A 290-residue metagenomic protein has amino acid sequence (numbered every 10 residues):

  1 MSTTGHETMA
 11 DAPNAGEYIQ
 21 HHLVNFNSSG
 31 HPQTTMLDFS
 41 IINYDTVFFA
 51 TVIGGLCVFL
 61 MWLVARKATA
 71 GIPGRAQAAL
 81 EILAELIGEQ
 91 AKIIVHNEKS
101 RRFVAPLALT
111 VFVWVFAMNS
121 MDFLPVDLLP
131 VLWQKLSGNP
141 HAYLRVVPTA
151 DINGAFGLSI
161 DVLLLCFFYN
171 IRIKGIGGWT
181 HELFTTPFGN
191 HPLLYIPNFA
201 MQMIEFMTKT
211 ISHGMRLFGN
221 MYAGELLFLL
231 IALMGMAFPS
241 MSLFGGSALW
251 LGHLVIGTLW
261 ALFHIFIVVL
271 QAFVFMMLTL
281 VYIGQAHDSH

Functional and structural regions predicted by a protein language model:
S2-H290: Selective transmembrane helix interface/packing segments
